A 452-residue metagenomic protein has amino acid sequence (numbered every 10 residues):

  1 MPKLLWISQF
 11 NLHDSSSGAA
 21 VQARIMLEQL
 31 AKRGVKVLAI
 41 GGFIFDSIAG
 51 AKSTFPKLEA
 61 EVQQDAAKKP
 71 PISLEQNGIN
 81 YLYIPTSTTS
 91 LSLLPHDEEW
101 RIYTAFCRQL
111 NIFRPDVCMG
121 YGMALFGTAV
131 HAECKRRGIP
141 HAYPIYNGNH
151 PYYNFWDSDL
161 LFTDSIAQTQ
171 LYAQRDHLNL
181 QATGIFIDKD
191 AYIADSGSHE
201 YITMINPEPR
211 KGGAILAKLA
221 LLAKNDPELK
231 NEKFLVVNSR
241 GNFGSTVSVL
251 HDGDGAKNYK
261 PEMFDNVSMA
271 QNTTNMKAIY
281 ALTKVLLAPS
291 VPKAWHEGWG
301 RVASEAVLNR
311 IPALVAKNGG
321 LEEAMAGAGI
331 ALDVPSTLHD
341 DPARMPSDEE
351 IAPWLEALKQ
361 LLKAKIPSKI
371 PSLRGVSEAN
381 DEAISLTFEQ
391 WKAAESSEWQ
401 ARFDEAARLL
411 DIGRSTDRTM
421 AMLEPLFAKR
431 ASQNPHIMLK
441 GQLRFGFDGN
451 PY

Functional and structural regions predicted by a protein language model:
M1-A67, R444-Y452: N-terminal subdomain of nucleotide-sugar transferases
S158-I193, R210: Donor nucleotide-sugar binding/catalytic pocket of nucleotide-sugar-dependent glycosyltransferases
K189-M263, M269: Conserved catalytic-core segment of nucleotide-activated headgroup transferases in glycan assembly
A281-G298, I311: Acidic donor-binding loop of glycosyltransferase active sites
S290-S304, E322-E323, D340-M345: Nucleotide-sugar-dependent
P312-V315, E322: Short hydrophobic beta-strand element within catalytic cores of glycosyltransferases and related nucleotide-activated
E322-L386: Change "using UDP/GDP/dTDP sugars" to "using nucleotide sugars
E349, P353, I370-E424, A431: A charged, aromatic-enriched C-terminal amphipathic alpha-helix characteristic of glycosyltransferases across folds
